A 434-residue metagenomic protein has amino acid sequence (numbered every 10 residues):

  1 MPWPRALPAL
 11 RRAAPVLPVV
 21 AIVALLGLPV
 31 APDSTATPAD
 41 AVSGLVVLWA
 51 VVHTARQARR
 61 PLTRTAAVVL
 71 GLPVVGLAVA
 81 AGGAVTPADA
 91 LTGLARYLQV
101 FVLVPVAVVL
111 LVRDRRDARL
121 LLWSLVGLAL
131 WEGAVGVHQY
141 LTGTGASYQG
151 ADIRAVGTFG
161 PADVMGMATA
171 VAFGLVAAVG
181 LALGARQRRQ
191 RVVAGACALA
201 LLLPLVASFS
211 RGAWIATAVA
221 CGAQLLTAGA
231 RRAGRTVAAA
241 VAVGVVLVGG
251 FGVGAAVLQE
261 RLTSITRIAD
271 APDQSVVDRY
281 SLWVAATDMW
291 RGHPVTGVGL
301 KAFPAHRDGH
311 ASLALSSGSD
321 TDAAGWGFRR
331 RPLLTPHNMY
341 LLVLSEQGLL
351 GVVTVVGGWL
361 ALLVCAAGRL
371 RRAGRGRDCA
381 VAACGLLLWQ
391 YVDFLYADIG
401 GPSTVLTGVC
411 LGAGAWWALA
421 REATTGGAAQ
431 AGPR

Functional and structural regions predicted by a protein language model:
M1-V79, R116-R119, W123, W417-R434: Transmembrane signal-anchor hairpin modules in multi-pass inner-membrane enzymes, especially those that act on
L48-Q57, A78-E132: Transmembrane alpha-helical segments and their membrane-water interfaces
R119-A151, F159-T227: Alpha-helical transmembrane segments of multi-pass inner-membrane proteins
A155-T158, F251-A285, R291, A305 (+2 more regions): Flexible juxtamembrane loops connecting transmembrane helices in multi-pass membrane enzymes that build or modify
L225-A271, D288-G292, L300: A membrane-periplasm/extracellular boundary helix in multi-pass inner-membrane enzymes that assemble envelope glycans
A271-V276, K301-V343: Interfacial juxtamembrane loops and adjacent helix segments that form the catalytic/substrate-binding surfaces
E346-L388: Hydrophobic transmembrane alpha-helices and their immediate junctions
A382-R434: Transmembrane alpha-helices of multi-pass inner-membrane enzymes
